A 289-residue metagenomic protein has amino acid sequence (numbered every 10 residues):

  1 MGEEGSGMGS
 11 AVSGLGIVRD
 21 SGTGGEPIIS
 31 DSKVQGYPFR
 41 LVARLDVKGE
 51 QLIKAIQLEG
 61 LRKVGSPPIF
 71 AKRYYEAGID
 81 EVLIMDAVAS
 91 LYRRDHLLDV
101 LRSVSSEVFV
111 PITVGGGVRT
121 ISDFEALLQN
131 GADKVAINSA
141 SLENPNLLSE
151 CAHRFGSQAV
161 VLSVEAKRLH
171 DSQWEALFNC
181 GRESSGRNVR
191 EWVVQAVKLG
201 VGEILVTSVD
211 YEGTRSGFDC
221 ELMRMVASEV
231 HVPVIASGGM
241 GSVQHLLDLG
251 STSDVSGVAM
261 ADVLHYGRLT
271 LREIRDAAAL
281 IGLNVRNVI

Functional and structural regions predicted by a protein language model:
G14, G24-Q57, A166-R168, N287: N-terminal amphipathic alpha-helix/helix-capping segment at the start of soluble metabolic enzymes
L41-L45, K54, V82-I84, I112-G116 (+5 more regions): Hydrophobic faces of well-ordered beta-strands that scaffold small-molecule active sites in alpha/beta enzyme cores
D46, Y74, V82, L127 (+5 more regions): Conserved, mostly hydrophobic/aromatic
V47-G49, I53-K54, L58, A132-V206 (+1 more regions): Conserved anion-binding
E81-D99, S139, L205-S216: Glycine-rich, proline-tolerant flexible connector loops at the mouths of alpha/beta enzymes
R93-T113, E150-E165, S216-A236, M240-G241 (+1 more regions): Alpha-helix-loop-beta-strand connector modules within alpha/beta enzyme cores
I112-T113, V118-G131, E221-S256: Catalytic cores of alpha/beta
N130-L147, S208-G213, G239-H245, T252-R272: Glycine-rich phosphate-binding active-site loops on the catalytic face of alpha/beta enzymes
